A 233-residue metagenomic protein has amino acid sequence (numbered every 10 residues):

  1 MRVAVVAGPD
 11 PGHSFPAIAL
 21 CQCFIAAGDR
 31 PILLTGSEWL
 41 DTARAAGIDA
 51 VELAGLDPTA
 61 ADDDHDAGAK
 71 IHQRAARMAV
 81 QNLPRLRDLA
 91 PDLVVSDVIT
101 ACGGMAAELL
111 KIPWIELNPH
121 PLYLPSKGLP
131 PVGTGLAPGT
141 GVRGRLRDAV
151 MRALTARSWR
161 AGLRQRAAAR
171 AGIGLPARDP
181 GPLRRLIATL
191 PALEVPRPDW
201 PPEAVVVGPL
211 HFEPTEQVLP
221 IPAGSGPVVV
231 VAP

Functional and structural regions predicted by a protein language model:
M1-D148: Glycosyltransferase specificity loop/lid
V6, L34, L117, L186-A188 (+2 more regions): Short hydrophobic segments within beta-strands
W39-A46, G104-L109, D179, E194-P202 (+1 more regions): Short loop/helix-cap segments at secondary-structure boundaries that form the rim of catalytic
A76-R77, A168-I173, F212-T215: Short gly/ser/thr-rich secondary-structure transition/capping motifs
L86-L89, R178-P182, P222-S225: Flexible, charged surface loops at secondary-structure boundaries
D92-L93, R184, V228: Structural motif
I115-V195: Active-site-proximal region of nucleotide-activated glycan assembly enzymes, centered on histidine/acidic-rich loops
T189-P233: Donor-nucleotide binding loops and adjacent catalytic segments primarily of GT-B fold Leloir glycosyltransferases
